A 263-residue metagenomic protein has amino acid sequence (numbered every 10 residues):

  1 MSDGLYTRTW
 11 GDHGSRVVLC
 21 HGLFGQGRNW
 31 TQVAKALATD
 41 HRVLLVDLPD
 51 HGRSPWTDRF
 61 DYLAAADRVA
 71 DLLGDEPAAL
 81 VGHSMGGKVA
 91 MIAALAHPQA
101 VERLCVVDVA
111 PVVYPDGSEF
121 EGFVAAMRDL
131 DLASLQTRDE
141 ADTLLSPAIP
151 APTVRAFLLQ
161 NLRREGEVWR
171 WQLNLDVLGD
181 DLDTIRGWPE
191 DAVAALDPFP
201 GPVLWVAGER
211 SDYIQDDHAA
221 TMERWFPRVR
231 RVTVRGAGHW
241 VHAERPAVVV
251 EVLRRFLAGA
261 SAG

Functional and structural regions predicted by a protein language model:
L5-Y6, T31, K35, L44-G82 (+1 more regions): Active-site loop/oxyanion-hole signature of alpha/beta-hydrolase fold enzymes
G22-G25, S84: Active-site glycine-rich loops that stabilize anionic/oxyanionic intermediates across multiple enzyme folds
F24-Q32: Serine-hydrolase catalytic-loop signature spanning alpha/beta hydrolases and amidase-signature enzymes
G82, G86, A90: Gly/Ala-rich beta-loop-alpha elbow adjacent to hydrolase catalytic centers
I92-L95, E102-Q136: Flexible "cap/lid" loop of the alpha/beta hydrolase fold
A133-G187: Conserved alpha/beta-hydrolase catalytic His-Asp/Glu region
E167-W225, R230-T233: Conserved serine/cysteine hydrolase catalytic core
P227-G263: Catalytic active-site module of serine/aspartate enzymes centered on a nucleophile-bearing elbow/loop
